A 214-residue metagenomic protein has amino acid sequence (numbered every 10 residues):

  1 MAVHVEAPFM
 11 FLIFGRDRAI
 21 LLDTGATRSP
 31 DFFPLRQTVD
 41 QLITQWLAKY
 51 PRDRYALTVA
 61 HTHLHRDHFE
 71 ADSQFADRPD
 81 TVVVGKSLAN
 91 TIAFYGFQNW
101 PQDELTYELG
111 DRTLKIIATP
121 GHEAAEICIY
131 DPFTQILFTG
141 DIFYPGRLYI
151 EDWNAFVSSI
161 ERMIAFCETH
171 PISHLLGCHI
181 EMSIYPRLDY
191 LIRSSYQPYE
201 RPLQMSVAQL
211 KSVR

Functional and structural regions predicted by a protein language model:
M1-A48, I129-I142: Conserved beta-strand hairpin/beta-sheet module of binuclear metal-dependent hydrolase folds, prominently
A7, S29, L64-A71, E123-E126 (+2 more regions): Active-site environment of divalent metal-dependent phosphoester hydrolases
L22-T24, P51-D67, V82-S87, A118-G121 (+2 more regions): Active-site neighborhood of phospho(di)ester-bond hydrolases with catalytic His/Asp-centered motifs
T27-G110: Active-site HxH/HxHxD metal-binding segment of metal-dependent hydrolases
P34-R36, L42, Y149-M163: A short alpha/beta connector and helix-capping loop motif
V84-W100, G146, P198-S212: Active-site-proximal loop/helix segment associated with metal-binding centers of metalloenzymes
D103-D131, I136: Core dinuclear metal-dependent hydrolase active-site scaffold
V157-R214: Divalent-metal (often Zn2+) His-rich catalytic cores of metallo-beta-lactamase-fold enzymes
